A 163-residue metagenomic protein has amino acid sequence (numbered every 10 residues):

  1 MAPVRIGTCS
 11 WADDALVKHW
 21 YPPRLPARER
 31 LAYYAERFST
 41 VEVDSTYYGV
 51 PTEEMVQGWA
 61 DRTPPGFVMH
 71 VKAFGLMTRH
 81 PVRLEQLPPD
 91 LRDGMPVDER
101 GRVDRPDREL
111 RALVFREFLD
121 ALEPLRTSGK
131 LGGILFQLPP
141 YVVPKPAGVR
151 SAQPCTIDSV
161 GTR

Functional and structural regions predicted by a protein language model:
M1-R163: Residues lining hydrophobic/aromatic ligand-binding pockets adjacent to catalytic sites
